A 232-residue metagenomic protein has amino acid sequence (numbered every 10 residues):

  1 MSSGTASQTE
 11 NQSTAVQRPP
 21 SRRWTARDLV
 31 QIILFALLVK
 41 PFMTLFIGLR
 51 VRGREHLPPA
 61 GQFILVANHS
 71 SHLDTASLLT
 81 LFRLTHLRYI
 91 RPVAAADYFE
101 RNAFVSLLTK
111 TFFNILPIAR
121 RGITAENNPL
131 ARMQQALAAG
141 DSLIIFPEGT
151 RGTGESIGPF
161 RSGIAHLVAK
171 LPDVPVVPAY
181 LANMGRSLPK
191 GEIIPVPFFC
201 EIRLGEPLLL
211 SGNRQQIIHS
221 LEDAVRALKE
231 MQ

Functional and structural regions predicted by a protein language model:
S2-V30, E126-Q232: Non-catalytic C-terminal accessory region of glycerolipid acyltransferases and related lyso-lipid remodeling enzymes
R22-G48, R101-N114, L188, E192-P197: Alpha-helical membrane-targeting segments
V39-H69: Helix-to-loop junction immediately C-terminal to a conserved catalytic motif
K40-L45, R120-T124, E155: Short, flexible loop segments at the rims of nucleotide/cofactor-binding pockets, characterized by
V51, N102, N127-L130: Structural motif corresponding to alpha-helix initiation and N-cap regions
V51-R52, L116-R120, L210: Short acidic-hydrophobic, aromatic-tinged amphipathic segments that line or gate anion-handling sites
E55-P58, D97-F99, G122-T124, N183 (+1 more regions): Residue-level detector of flexible, active-site-proximal loop/helix-junction positions within diverse enzyme catalytic
P59-R121: Catalytic core of membrane glycerolipid acyltransferases/transacylases, capturing the structured, soluble-facing
